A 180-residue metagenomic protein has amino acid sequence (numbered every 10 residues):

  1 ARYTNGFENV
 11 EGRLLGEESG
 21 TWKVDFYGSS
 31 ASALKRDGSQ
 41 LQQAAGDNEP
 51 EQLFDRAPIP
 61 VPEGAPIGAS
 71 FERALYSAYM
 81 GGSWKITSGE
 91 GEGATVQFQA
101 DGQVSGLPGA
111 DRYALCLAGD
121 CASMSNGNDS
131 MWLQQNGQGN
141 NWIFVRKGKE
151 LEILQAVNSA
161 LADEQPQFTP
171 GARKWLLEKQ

Functional and structural regions predicted by a protein language model:
A1, I59-G68: Low-complexity, repetitive regions of proteins mediating host interaction that are extracellular, surface-exposed
A1-Q40, S88-T95, V104-K179: Contiguous, well-ordered beta-strand patches that form the walls/edges of small beta-barrel/beta-sandwich domains
L15, R56-P58, G68-S70, M124-N126: N-terminal start-of-chain detector that recognizes signal peptides and the immediate post-cleavage beginning
Q42-E63, S83-K85: Short beta-strand edge/turn micro-motifs at domain boundaries
G64-K85: N-terminal helix-cap/turn-to-beta initiation motif at the start of protein domains
